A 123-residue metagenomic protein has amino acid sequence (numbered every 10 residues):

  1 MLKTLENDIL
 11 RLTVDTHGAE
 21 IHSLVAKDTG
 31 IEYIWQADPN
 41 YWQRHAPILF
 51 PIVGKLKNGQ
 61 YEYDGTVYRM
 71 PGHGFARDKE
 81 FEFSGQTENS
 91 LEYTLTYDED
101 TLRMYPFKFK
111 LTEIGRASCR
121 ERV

Functional and structural regions predicted by a protein language model:
M1-R116: Surface-exposed acidic/polar loop and edge beta-strand patches at domain peripheries
A117-V123: Conserved small/polar residues in nucleotide/adenosyl-binding loops
